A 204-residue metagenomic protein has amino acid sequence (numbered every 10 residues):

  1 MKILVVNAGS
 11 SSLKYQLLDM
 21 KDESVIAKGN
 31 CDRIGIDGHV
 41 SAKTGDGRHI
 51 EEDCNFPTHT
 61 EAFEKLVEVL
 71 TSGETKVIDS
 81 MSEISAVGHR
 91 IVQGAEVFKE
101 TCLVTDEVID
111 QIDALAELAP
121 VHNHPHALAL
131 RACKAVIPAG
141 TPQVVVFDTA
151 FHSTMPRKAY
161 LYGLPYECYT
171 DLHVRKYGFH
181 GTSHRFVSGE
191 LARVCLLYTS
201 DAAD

Functional and structural regions predicted by a protein language model:
M1-I3: Extreme N-terminal starter segment of soluble prokaryotic enzymes
V6-S11, I34, S200: A short acidic Gly-Thr/Ser loop motif
S12-F56: Short glycine-rich, Thr/Ser-proximal phosphate-binding strand/loop in the N-terminal lobe of ATP-dependent enzymes
D37-S85, A129: Conserved active-site "lid/cap" helical segment
L70, K76-H122, P142-V144, F151-A159: Short beta-strand-loop/turn "lid" adjacent to the catalytic site in phosphate-handling enzymes
I112-N123, T170-G181: Flexible, glycine/proline-enriched loop segments at strand-loop-helix junctions that form or flank small-ligand binding
H124-V136, H180-L197: Conserved phosphate-binding catalytic cores of ATP/NTP-utilizing and phosphoryl-transfer enzymes
Y198-D204: Conserved small/polar residues in nucleotide/adenosyl-binding loops
